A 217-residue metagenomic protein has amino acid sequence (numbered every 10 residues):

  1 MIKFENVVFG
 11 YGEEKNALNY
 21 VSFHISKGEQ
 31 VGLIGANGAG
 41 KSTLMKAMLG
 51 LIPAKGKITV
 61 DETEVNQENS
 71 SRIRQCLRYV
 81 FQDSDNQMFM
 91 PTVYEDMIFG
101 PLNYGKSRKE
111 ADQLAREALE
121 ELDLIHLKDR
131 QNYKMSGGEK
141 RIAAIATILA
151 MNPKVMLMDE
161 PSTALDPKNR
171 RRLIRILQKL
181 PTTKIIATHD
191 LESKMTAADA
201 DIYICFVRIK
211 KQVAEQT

Functional and structural regions predicted by a protein language model:
M1-F4, V8-Y20, N69: A short, flexible loop at the N-terminus of ABC-type nucleotide-binding domains that lies
I34-A36: The feature captures the beta-strand-to-loop junction immediately N-terminal to the Walker
L49: Helix-to-loop junction immediately C-terminal to a conserved catalytic motif
A54-Q67, I73: Conserved ABC transporter NBD signature motif
K109-L127: Conserved ABC ATPase "signature" region
Q131-M135, E139: Conserved ABC ATPase signature
M156-D159: Catalytic Walker B motif of ABC-type/P-loop ATPase nucleotide-binding domains
